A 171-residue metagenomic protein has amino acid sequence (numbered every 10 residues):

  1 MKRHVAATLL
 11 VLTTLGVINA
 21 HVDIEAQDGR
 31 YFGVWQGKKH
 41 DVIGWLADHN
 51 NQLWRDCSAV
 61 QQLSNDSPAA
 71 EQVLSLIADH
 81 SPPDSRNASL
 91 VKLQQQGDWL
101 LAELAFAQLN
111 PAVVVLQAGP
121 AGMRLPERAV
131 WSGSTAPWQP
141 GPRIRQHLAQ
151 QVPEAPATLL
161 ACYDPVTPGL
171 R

Functional and structural regions predicted by a protein language model:
R3-D23: Hydrophobic membrane-insertion alpha-helices, especially the h-region of bacterial N-terminal signal peptides
V22-A47: Ser/Thr/Pro/Gly-rich low-complexity linker/stalk segments immediately outside membranes or between
Y31-K39, A70, L74-P82, K92-Q96 (+2 more regions): Terminus-proximal functional modules
V42-Q61: Short extracytoplasmic
I43, S67, V130-R171: C-terminal partner/receptor-binding element of secreted or periplasmic proteins
R55-A88: Short, non-transmembrane alpha-helical segments in secretory-pathway proteins
A88-A118: Exposed beta-strand-loop-beta-strand "reactive/processing" segments of non-cytosolic proteins
P111-W131: A short, surface-exposed beta-strand/turn
